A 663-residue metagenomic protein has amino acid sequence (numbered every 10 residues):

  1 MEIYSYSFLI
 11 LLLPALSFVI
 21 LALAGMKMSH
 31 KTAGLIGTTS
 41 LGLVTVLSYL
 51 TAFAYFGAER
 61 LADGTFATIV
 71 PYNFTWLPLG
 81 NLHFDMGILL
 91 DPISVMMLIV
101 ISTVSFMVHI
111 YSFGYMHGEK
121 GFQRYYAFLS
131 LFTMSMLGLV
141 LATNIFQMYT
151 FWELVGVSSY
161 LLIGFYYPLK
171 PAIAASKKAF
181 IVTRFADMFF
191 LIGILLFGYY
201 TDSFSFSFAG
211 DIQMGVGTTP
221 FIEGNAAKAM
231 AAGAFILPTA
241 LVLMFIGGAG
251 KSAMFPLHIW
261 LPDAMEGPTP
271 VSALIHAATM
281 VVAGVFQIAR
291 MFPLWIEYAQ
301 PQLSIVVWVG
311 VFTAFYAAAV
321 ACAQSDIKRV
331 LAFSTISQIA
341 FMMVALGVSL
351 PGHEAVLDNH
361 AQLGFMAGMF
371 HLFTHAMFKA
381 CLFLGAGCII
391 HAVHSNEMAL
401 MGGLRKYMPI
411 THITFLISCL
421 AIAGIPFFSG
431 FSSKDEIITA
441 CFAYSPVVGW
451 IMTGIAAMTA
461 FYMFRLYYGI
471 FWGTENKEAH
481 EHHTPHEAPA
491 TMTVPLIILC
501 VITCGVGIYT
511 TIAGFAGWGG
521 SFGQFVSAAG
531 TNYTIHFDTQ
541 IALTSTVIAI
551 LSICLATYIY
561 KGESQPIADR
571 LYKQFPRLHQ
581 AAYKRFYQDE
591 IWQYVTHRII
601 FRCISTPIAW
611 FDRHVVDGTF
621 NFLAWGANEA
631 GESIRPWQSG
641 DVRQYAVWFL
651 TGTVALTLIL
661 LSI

Functional and structural regions predicted by a protein language model:
M1-F8, A24-A127, Y200-A232, P238 (+5 more regions): Transmembrane helix-loop-helix hairpins at membrane boundaries of multipass inner-membrane proteins
M1-L12, M28-L35, L82-V100, G138-F151 (+7 more regions): Membrane-entry segments of alpha-helical transmembrane domains in multi-pass membrane proteins
L11-M26, F106, A249, A253 (+1 more regions): N-terminal signal-anchor/start-transfer transmembrane helix
T39-G57, A186-Y199, S418-I422, P495-G514 (+2 more regions): Hydrophobic alpha-helical membrane-insertion segments
S48-Y49, K379-L382, A457-L466, A549-D569: Hydrophobic alpha-helical membrane-embedded segments
L79-L89, A513-T544, Y558-I663: Aromatic-capped, Gly/Pro-kinked transmembrane alpha-helices
M107-M148, V157-T491, I502, I508: Hydrophobic transmembrane alpha-helices and their helix-loop junctions in integral membrane proteins
P485-I553: Hard-cation-handling environments
